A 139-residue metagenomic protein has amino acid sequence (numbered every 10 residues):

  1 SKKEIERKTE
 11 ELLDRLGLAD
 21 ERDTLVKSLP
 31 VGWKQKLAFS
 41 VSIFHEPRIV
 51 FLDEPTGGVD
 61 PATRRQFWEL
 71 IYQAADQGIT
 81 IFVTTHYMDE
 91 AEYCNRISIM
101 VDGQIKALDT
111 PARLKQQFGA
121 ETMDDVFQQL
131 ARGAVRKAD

Functional and structural regions predicted by a protein language model:
S1-E21: Conserved ABC ATPase "signature" region
L25-G32: Conserved ABC ATPase signature
F39: Hydrophobic anchor residue at the start of the ABC signature
E46: Conserved catalytic motifs of ABC-family nucleotide-binding domains
V50-E54: Catalytic Walker B motif of ABC-type/P-loop ATPase nucleotide-binding domains
L108-D109: ABC ATPase "signature
